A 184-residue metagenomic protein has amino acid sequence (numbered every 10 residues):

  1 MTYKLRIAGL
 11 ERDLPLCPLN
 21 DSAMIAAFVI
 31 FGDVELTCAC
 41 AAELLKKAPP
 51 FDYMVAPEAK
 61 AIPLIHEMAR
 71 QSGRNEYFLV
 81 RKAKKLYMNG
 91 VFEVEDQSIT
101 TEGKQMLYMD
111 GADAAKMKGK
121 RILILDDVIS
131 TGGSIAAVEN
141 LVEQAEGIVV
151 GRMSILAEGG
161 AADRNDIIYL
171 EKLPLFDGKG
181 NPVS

Functional and structural regions predicted by a protein language model:
M1-F51: Active-site-facing substrate-recognition patch
T2-K4, A136-S184: PRPP-dependent phosphoribosyltransferase catalytic core
F51-E58: Short glycine-rich phosphate-binding loop at a beta-alpha junction
D52, K120, V150: Conserved acidic residues
E58-L64, T131: Gly/Ser/Thr-rich loops at beta-strand to alpha-helix junctions that form or flank small-molecule/cofactor-binding
L64-S72, V138-E139: Short Gly/Thr/Asp-enriched flexible loops that form oxyanion-binding sites at enzyme active sites
G73-N75, E146-G147: A short helix->loop->beta-strand "cap" motif at the edges of active sites that frequently abuts
N75-I122: Short, glycine/charge-rich flexible loops or terminal/linker lids adjacent to PRPP-binding catalytic cores
